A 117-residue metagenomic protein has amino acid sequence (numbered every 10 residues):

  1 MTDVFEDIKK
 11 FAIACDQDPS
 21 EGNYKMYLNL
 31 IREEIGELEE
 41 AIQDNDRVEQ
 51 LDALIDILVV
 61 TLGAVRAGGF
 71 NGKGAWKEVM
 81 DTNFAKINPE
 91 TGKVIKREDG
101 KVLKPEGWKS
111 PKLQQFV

Functional and structural regions predicted by a protein language model:
M1-L54, L58-V117: Flexible "arm" and connector segments at domain edges
